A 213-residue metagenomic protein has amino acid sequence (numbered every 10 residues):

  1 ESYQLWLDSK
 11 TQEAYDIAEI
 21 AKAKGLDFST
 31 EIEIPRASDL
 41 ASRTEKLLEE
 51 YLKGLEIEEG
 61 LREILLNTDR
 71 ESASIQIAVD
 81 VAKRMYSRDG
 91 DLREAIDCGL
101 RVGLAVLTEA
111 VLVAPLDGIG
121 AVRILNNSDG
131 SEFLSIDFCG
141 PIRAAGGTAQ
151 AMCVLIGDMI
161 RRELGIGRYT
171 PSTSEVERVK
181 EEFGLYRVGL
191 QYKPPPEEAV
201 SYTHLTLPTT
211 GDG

Functional and structural regions predicted by a protein language model:
E1-L205, G211-G213: Extended, Lys/Arg-rich, non-catalytic nucleic-acid recognition/anchoring regions of very large nucleic-acid-interacting
